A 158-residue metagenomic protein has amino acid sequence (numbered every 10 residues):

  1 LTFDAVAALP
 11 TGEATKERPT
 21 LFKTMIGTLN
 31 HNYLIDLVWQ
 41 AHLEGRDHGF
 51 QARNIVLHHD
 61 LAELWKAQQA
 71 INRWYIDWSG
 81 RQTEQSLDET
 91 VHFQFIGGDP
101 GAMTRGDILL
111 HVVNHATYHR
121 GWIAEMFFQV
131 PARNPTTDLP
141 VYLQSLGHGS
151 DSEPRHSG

Functional and structural regions predicted by a protein language model:
L1, A5-A8: N-terminal leader/capping segments at the start of a protein or of a new domain
F3, E13-N54, F95-G158: Short, contiguous alpha-helical
A8-P10, Q82-T83: Short secondary-structure junctions
R46-L87: Helix-adjacent hinge/juxtasegments
E84-G97: Carboxylate-rich helix-loop segments that flank metal/cofactor sites and access channels in metalloenzymes
